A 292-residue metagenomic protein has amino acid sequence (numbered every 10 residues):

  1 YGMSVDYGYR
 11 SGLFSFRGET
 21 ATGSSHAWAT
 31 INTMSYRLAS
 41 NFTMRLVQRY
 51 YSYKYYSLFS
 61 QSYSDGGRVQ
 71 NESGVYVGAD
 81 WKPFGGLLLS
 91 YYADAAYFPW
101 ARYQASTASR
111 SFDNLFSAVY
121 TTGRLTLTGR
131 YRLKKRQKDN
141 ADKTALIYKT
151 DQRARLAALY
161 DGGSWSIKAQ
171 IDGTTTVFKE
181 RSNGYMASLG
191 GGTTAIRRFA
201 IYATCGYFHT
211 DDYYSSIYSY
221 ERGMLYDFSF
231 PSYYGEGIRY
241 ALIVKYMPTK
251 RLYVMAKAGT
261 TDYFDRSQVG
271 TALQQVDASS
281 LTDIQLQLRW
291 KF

Functional and structural regions predicted by a protein language model:
Y1-F292: Exposed, low-structure sequence patches enriched in small/polar residues
